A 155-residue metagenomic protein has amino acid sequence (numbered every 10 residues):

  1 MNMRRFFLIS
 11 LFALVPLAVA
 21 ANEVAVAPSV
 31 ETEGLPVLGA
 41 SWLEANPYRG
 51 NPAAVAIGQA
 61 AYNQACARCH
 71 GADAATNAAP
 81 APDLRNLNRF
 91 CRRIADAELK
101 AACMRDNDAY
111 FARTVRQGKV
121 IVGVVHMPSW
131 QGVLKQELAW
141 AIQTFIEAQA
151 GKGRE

Functional and structural regions predicted by a protein language model:
M1-R5: Positively charged n-region of N-terminal signal peptides that target proteins for export
I9-P16: Bacterial N-terminal signal peptides
A21-S29, A78-N86, Y110, T114-A150 (+1 more regions): Axial heme c-ligation environment in periplasmic c-type cytochrome domains
V26-A61: Electrostatic cytochrome c docking/interface patches
V55-Q59, G71, A75-R116, H126 (+1 more regions): Gly/Gly-Pro-rich "capping" loops immediately C-terminal to redox-active cysteine motifs in periplasmic/lumenal
N63-Q64, Q117: Charged, alpha-helical scaffolding/interaction elements associated with membrane systems
C66-C69: Short cysteine clusters
